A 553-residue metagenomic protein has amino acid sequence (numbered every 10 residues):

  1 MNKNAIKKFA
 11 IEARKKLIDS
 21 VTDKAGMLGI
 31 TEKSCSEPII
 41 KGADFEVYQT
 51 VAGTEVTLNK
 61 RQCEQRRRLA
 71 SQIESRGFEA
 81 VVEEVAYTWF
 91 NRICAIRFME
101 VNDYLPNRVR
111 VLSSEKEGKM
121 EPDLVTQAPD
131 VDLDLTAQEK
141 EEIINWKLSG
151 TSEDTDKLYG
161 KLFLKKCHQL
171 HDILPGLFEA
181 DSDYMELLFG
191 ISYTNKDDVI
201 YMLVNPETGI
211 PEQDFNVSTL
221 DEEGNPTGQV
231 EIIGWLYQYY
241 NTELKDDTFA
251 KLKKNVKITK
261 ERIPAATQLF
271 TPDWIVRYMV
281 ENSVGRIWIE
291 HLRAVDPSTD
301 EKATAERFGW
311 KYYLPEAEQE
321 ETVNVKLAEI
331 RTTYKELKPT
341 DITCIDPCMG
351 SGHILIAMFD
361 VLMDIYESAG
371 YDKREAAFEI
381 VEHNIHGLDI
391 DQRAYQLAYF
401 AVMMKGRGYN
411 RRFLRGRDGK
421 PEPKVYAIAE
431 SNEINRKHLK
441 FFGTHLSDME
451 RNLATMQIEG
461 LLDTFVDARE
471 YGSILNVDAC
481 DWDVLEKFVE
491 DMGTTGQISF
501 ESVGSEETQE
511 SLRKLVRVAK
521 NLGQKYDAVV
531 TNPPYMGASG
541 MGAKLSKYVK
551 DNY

Functional and structural regions predicted by a protein language model:
M1-D296, M403-V425, E430: Non-catalytic, mostly N-terminal accessory regions of nucleic-acid modification and defense proteins
K253-E261, A265-Y553: SAM-dependent methyltransferase catalytic region
